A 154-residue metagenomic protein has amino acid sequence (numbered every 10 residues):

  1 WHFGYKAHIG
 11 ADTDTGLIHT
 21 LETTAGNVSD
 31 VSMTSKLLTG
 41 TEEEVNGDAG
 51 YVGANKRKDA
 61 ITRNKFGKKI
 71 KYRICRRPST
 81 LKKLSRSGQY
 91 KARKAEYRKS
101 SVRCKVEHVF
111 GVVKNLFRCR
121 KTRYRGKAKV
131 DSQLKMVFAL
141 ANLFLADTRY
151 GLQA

Functional and structural regions predicted by a protein language model:
W1-T62, K68, R77, V137-A141: Polybasic low-complexity intrinsically disordered regions
D14, R118, F144: Residue-level marker of positions within ordered structural domains that often coincide with functionally constrained
K36-T39, K129-V130, A154: Short, charged/polar low-complexity linear motifs in solvent-exposed/disordered segments
E43-E44, A49-S132: Helix-centered, glycine/charged polyanion-binding patches within enzymatic domains that contact phosphate-containing
L116, R149-A154: A short, flexible helix-boundary coil/loop motif
K135-F144, R149: Aspartic protease catalytic domain
